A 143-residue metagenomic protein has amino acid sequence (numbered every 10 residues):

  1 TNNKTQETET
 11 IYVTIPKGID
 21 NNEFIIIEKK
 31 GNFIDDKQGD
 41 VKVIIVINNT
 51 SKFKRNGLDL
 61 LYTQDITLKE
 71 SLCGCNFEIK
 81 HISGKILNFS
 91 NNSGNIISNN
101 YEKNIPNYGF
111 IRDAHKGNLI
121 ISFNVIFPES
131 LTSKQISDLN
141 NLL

Functional and structural regions predicted by a protein language model:
T1-L143: Intrinsically disordered, low-complexity linker/assembly segments
